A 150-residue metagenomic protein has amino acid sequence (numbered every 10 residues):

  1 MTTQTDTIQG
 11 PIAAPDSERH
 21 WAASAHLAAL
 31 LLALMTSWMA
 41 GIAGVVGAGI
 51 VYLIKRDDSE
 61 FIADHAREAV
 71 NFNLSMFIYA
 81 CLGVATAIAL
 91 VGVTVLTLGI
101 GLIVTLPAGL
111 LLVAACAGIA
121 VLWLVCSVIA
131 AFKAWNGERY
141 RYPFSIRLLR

Functional and structural regions predicted by a protein language model:
T2-W38, V45-M76, V128-R150: Membrane-interface extramembranous regions at the lipid-water interface
A22-V46, N71-S127: Hydrophobic alpha-helical transmembrane segments in multi-pass membrane proteins
